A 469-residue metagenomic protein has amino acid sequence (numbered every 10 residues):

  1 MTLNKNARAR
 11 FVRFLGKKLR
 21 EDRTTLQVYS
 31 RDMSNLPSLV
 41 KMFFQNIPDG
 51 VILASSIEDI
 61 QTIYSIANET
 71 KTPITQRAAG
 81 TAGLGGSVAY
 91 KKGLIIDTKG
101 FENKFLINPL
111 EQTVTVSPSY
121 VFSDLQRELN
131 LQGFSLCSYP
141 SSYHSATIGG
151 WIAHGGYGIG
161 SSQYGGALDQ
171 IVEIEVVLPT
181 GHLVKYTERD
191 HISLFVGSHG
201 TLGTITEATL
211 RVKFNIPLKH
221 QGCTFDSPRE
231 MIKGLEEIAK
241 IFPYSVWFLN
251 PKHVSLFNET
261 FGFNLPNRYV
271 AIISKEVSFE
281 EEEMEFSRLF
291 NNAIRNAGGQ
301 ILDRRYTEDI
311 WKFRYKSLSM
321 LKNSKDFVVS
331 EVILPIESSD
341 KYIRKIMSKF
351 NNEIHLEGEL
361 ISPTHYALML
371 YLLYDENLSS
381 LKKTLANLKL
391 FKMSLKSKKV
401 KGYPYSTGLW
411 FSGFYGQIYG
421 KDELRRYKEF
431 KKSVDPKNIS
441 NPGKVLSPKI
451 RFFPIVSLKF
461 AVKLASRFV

Functional and structural regions predicted by a protein language model:
M1-Q61, S65, T81-Q112, H253-F261 (+3 more regions): N-terminal flexible segment immediately upstream of the FAD-binding catalytic core in FAD-dependent oxidoreductases
T25-L36, I232-K389, M393, G408: C-terminal substrate-recognition/cap domain of FAD-linked oxidoreductases
I74, L136, I301, G402-Y405: Hydrophobic beta-strand scaffold residues
A78-T81, F101, S141, P251 (+1 more regions): Short, ordered loop/turn segments at secondary-structure junctions
N103-L110, V114-W247, S457-L458, S466-V469: FAD-binding subdomain of flavoenzyme oxidoreductases
W410-V469: Activity-critical C-terminal alpha-helical subdomain
